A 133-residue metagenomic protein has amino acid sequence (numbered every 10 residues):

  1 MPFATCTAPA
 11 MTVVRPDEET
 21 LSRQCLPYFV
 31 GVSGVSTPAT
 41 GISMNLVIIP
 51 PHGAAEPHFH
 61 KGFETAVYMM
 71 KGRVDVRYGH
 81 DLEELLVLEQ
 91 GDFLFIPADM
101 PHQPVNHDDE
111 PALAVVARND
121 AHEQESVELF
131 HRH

Functional and structural regions predicted by a protein language model:
M1-G41, E56, L129-H133: A short, N-terminal "cap"/entry segment at the start of jelly-roll beta-barrel domains of the cupin/DSBH fold
Y28-V30, M44-I48, A66, L85 (+2 more regions): Conserved hydrophobic/aromatic beta-strand scaffold that supports enzyme active sites
V30-V32, N45-K61: Conserved short histidine dyad/triad with adjacent acidic residue
T37, G62, D81, D109-E110: Short strand-connecting beta-turns/loops that link adjacent beta-strands
T37-T40, I49-A54, K71-D75, D120-E123: Short, charged/polar surface micro-motifs in flexible loops or helix N-caps
A54, H60-Q90: A short beta-strand-loop-beta hairpin characteristic of the jelly-roll/cupin
E56-H58, V76-R77, L85, I96 (+1 more regions): Short beta-strand His + acidic residue motifs that chelate non-heme Fe in jelly-roll/DSBH and cupin folds
E89-Q90, A98-Q124: Ligand-binding loop in jelly-roll beta-barrel domains
